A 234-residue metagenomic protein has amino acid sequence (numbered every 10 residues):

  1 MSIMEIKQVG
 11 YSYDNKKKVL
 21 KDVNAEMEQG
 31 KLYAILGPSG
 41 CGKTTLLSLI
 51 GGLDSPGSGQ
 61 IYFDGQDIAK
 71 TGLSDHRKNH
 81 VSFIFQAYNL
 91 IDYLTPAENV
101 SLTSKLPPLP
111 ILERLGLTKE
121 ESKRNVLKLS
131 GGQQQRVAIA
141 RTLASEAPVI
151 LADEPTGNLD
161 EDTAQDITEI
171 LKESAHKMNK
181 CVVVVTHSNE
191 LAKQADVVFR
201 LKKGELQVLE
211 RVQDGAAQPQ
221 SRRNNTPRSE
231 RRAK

Functional and structural regions predicted by a protein language model:
G51: Helix-to-loop junction immediately C-terminal to a conserved catalytic motif
G59-D67: Conserved ABC transporter NBD signature motif
I68-S82: ABC ATPase NBD coupling module
P107-E120: Conserved ABC ATPase "signature" region
N125-L129, Q133-Q135: Conserved ABC ATPase signature
I139: Hydrophobic anchor residue at the start of the ABC signature
I150-D153: Catalytic Walker B motif of ABC-type/P-loop ATPase nucleotide-binding domains
